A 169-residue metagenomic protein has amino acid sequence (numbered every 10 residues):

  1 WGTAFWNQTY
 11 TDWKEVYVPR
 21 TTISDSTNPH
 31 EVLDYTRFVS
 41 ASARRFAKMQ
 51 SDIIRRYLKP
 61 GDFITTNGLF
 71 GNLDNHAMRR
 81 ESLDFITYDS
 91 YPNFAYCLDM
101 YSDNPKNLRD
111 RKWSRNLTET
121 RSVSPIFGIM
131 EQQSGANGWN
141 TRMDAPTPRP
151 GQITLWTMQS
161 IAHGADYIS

Functional and structural regions predicted by a protein language model:
W1-R115: Polysaccharide-binding and catalytic clefts of secreted carbohydrate-active enzymes
T21-T36, Y91, C97, N116-P150: Active-site clefts of carbohydrate-active enzymes
I54, I86, T120, E131 (+1 more regions): Conserved, mostly hydrophobic/aromatic
R56-Y57, S122-V123, H163: Alpha-helix C-cap/termination motif
F63-T65, F85, I126-G128, S160 (+1 more regions): Structural preference for beta-strand elements that scaffold enzyme active sites
G68-N72, E131-A136, S169: Short, solvent-exposed turn/loop segments enriched in Gly/Ser/Thr/Pro and often Arg
Q132, A145-S169: Substrate-binding cleft of secreted/luminal carbohydrate-active enzymes
